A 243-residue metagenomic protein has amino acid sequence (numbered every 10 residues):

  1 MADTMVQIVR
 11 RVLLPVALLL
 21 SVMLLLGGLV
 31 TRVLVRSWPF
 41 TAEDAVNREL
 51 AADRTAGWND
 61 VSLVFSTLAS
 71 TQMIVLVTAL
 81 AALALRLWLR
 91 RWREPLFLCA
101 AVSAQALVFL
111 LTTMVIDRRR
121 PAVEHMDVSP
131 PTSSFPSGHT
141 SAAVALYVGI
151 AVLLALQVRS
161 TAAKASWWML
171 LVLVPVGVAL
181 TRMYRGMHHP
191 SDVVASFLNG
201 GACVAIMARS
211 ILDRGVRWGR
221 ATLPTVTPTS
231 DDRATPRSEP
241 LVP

Functional and structural regions predicted by a protein language model:
M1-M73, M114-D127: N-terminal transmembrane-helix/juxtamembrane module of multi-pass inner/ER membrane proteins
R11-A17, A82-L107: Interfacial segments of alpha-helical transmembrane regions
L13-A17, V75-L76, P95-A100, A165-V172 (+2 more regions): Hydrophobic alpha-helical transmembrane segments
L19, M23, A51, A100-A101 (+5 more regions): Alpha-helical transmembrane segments in multi-pass membrane proteins
A56-S66, S103-Q105, D127-P131, L154-T161: Short juxtamembrane and helix-loop transition motifs at transmembrane-helix boundaries in membrane proteins
L68-R90, L146-L154: Hydrophobic alpha-helical transmembrane segments
W92-H125, Y184: Hydrophobic alpha-helical transmembrane segments of integral membrane proteins
H125-P243: Membrane-embedded catalytic cores of phosphoryl/pyrophosphoryl-handling enzymes
